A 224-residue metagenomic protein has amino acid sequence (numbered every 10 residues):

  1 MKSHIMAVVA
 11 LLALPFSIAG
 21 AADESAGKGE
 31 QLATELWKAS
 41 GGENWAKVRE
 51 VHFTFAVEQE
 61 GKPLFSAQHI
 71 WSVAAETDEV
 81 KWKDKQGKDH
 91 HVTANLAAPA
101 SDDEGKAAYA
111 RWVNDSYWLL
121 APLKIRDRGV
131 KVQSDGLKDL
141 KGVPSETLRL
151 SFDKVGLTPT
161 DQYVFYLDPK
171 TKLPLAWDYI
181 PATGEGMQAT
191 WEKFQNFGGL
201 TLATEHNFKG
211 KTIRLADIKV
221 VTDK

Functional and structural regions predicted by a protein language model:
M1-H4: Positively charged n-region of N-terminal signal peptides that target proteins for export
A7-S17: Bacterial N-terminal signal peptides
A19-A56, E60: N-terminal leader/targeting segments and the immediate start of mature chains
A22-Q31, W45, K88-D161, P181 (+2 more regions): Flexible, processing/modification-adjacent segments and terminal tails in exported/periplasmic/extracellular proteins
K28, A39, E43, W71-V73 (+6 more regions): Intrinsically disordered terminal and processing segments
L36, H69-S72, E192-N196: Extended lipid/amphipathic-ligand handling interfaces
V48-K85: N-terminal, post-signal-peptide region of Sec/Tat-exported proteins
K141-K224: Gly/Pro-enriched, hydrophobic low-complexity segments that function as extracytoplasmic propeptides/linkers
